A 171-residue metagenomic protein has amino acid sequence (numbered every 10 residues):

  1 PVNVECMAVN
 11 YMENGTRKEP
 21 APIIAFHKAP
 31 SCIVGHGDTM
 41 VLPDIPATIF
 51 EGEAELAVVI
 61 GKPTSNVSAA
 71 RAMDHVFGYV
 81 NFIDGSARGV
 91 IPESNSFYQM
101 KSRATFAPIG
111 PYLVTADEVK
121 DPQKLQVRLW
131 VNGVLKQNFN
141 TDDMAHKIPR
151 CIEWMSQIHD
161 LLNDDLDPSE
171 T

Functional and structural regions predicted by a protein language model:
P1-P46: Extended, compositionally biased flexible segments
N3, T48-F50, E153, H159: Residue "hotspots" at secondary-structure boundaries inside conserved domains
T16-E19, V41, R88-T171: Catalytic-pocket segment enriched in acidic/His residues
P46-F50, K101-A104: Short Gly/Pro-enriched turn/cap motifs at secondary-structure boundaries
E55-V59, V80, R128: Residues embedded in well-ordered beta-strands
T64-V67, E118-K120: Short helix-loop capping/hinge motifs at secondary-structure junctions, enriched in acidic/polar residues
S65-V80: N-terminal accessory regions of nucleic-acid-interacting proteins
